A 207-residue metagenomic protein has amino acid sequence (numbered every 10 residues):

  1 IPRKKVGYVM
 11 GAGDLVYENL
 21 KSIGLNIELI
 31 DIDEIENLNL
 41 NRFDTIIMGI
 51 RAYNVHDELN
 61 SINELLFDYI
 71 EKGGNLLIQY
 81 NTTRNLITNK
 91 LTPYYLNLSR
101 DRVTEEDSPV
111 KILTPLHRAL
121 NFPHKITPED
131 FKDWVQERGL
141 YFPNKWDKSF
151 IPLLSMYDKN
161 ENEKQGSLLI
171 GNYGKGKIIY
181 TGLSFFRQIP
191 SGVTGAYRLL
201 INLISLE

Functional and structural regions predicted by a protein language model:
I1-G49, T82, S99, R187 (+1 more regions): Aromatic-Pro/Gly-enriched surface loop or interdomain linker that acts as a lid/target-recognition segment
I32-E36, S61-E64, N162-L168: Alpha-helical scaffolding within the catalytic cores of extracellular/periplasmic polymer-degrading hydrolases
D44-G49, L77, I178-G182: Structural motif
R51-F131: A glycine-rich, often tryptophan-bearing local segment used as a flexible ligand/cofactor-contacting loop or short
R102-V193: Catalytic beta-strand/loop cores that center a nucleophilic Ser/Cys/Thr and support acyl-enzyme chemistry
V193, L200-N202: Extended, charge-rich intrinsically disordered regulatory tails
